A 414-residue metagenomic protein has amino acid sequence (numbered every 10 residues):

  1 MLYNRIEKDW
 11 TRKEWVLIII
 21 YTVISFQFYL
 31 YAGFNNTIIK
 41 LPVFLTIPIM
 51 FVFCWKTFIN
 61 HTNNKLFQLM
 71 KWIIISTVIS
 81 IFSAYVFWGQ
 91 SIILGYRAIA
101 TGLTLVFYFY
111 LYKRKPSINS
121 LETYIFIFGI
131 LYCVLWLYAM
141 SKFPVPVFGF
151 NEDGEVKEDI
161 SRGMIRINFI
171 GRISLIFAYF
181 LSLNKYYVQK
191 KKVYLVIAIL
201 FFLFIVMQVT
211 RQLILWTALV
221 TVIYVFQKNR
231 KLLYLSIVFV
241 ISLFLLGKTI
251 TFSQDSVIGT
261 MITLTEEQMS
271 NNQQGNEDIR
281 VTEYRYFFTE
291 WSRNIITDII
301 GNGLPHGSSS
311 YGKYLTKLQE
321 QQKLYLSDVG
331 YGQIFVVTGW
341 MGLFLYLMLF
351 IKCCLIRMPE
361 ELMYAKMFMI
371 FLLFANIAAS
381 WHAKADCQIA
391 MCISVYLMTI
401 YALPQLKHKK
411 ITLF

Functional and structural regions predicted by a protein language model:
M1-L264, E320-L413: Hydrophobic transmembrane helix bundles of membrane-integrated enzymes that assemble and modify cell-envelope
E155-R162, R172, E266-R280, I295: Luminal/periplasmic active-site loops of membrane-embedded glycosylation enzymes
Q274-T338: Long extracytoplasmic/lumenal interhelical loops at the membrane interface of multi-pass membrane proteins
